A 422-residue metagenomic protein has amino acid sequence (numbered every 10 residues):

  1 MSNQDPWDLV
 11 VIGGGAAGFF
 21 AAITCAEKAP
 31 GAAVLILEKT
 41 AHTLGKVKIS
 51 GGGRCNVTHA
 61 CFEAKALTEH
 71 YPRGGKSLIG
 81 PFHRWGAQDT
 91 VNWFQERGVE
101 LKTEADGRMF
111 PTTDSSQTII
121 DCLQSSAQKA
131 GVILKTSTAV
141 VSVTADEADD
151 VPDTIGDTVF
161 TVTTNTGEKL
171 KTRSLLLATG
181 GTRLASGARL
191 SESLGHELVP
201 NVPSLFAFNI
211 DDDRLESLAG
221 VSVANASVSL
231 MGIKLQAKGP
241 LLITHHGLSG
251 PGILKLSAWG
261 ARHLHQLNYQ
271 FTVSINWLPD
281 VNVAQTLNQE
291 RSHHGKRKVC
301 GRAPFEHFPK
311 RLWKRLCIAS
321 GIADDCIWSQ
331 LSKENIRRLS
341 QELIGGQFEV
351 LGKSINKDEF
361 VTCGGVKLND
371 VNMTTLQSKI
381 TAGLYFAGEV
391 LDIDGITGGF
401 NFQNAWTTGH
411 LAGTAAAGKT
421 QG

Functional and structural regions predicted by a protein language model:
N3-A17: Beta1/beta-strand and adjacent pyrophosphate-binding region of the FAD-binding site in flavoprotein oxidoreductases
D5-W7, T163-S174, Q236-G239: Core beta-strand elements of the Rossmann-like FAD/NAD(P) dinucleotide-binding domain in flavoenzyme oxidoreductases
V10, A26-G52: Glycine-rich FAD pyrophosphate-binding loop
V10-I12, L37, V140, K169-T182 (+4 more regions): Short hydrophobic core segments
T40-T43, I49, V57, C61-A64 (+2 more regions): An anion/pyrophosphate-binding glycine-rich loop and adjacent beta-alpha core in soluble alpha-beta enzymes
G52-T103: Glycine-rich active-site loop/strand segments that organize a redox cofactor
T136, R315-D394: A glycine-rich dinucleotide-binding beta-alpha-beta segment and adjacent secondary-structure elements that constitute
T136-T158: A conserved short coil-to-beta-strand element within the FAD-binding core of flavoproteins
